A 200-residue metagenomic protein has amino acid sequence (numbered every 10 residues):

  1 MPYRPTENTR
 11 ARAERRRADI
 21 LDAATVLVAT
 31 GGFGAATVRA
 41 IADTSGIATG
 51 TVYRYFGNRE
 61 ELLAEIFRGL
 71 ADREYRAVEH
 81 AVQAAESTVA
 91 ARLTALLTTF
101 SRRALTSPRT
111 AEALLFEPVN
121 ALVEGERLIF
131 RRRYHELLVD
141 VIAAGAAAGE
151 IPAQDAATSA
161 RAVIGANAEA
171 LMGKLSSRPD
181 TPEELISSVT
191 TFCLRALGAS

Functional and structural regions predicted by a protein language model:
M1-R15, A147: N-terminal intrinsically disordered/low-complexity leader segments
A13-T25, I41, L62, I66-L70 (+3 more regions): Generic hydrophobic, amphipathic alpha-helix propensity
D19, L27-E61, E65: Helix-turn-helix
T30-G34, S107, A148-G149: Short coil/turn segments at alpha/beta junctions that flank glycine-rich nucleotide-binding fingerprints
E65, R76-T106, S159-V163, E183-I186 (+1 more regions): Hydrophobic alpha-helical connector segments
D72-R76, T106, L122-A147, A157-R161 (+1 more regions): Amphipathic alpha-helical packing segments from all-alpha helical-bundle domains
H80, A113-L122: Short linear capping/connector segments at secondary-structure termini
E112-F116, A146-F192: Hydrophobic/aromatic-rich alpha-helical bundle segments in the mid-to-C-terminal region
